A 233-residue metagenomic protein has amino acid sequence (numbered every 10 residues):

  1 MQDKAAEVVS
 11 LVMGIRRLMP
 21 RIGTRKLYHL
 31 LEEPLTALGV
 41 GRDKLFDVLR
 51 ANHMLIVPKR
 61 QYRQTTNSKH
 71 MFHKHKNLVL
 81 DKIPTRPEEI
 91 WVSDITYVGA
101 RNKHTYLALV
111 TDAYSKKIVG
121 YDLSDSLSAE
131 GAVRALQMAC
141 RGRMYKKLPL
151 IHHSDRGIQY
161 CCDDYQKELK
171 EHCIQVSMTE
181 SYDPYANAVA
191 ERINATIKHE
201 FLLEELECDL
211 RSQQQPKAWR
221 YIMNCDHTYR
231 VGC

Functional and structural regions predicted by a protein language model:
M1-P87, D183: Basic, flexible linker segments flanking DNA-binding modules in nucleic acid-interacting mobile-element proteins
Q2-D3, T66-S68, S154-R156, C162-D163 (+2 more regions): RNase H-like two-metal-ion nuclease catalytic core shared by retroviral integrases and related mobile-element nucleases
V12, L27, L45, V79 (+10 more regions): Mobile genetic element proteins and their domesticated derivatives, centered on retroelements and DNA transposons
P84-V119, D125-S126: An active-site-proximal beta-strand-loop segment
K103, D122-K146: Active-site beta-loop-alpha junctions of metal-dependent nucleic acid enzymes, especially the RNase H-like/DDE
K117-Y121, S177-T179, L203-E205: Short small-residue beta-strand/loop micro-motif enriched in glycine and branched aliphatics
L203-Q215, C233: Short, charged, surface-exposed loops that flank catalytic or proteolytic processing sites
R220-C233: Charged, gly/pro-enriched flexible loop segments at helix/strand junctions
